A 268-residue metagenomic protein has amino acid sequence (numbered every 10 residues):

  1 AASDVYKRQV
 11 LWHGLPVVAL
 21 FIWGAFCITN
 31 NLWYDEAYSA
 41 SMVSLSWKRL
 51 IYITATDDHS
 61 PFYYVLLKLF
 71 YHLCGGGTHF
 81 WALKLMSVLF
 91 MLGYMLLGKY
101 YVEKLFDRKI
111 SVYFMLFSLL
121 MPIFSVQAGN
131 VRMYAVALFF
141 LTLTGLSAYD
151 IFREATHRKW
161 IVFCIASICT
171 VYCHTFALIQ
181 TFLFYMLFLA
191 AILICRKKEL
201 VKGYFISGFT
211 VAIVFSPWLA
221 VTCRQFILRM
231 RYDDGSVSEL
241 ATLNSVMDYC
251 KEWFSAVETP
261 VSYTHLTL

Functional and structural regions predicted by a protein language model:
A1-Q9, T264-L268: Conserved small/polar residues in nucleotide/adenosyl-binding loops
W12-F106, S111-L266: Membrane-proximal helix-loop-helix interfaces that form the catalytic/acceptor-binding platform of multi-pass membrane
